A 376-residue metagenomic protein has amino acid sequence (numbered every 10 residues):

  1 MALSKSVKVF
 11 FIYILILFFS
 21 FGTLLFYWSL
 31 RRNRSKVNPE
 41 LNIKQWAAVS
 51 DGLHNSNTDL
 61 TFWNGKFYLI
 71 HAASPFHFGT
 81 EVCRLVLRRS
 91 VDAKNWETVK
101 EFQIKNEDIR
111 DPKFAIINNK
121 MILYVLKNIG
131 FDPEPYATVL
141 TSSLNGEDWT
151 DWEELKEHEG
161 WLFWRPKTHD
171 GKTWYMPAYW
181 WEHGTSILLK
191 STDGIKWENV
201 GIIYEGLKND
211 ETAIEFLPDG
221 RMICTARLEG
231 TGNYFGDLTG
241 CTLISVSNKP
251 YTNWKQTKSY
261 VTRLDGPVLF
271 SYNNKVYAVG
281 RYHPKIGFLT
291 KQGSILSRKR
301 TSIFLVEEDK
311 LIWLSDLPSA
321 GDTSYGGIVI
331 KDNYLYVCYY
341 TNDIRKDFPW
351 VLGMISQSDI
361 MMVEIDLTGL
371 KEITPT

Functional and structural regions predicted by a protein language model:
M1-L17: N-terminal Sec-pathway targeting helices
G22-S56, T61-I109, A115-G266, F270-G321 (+2 more regions): Beta-rich carbohydrate-recognition and catalytic domains
S324-Y325: Active-site pocket scaffolds in enzymes
I328: Hydrophobic, well-ordered secondary-structure elements that form the walls of internal hydrophobic environments
